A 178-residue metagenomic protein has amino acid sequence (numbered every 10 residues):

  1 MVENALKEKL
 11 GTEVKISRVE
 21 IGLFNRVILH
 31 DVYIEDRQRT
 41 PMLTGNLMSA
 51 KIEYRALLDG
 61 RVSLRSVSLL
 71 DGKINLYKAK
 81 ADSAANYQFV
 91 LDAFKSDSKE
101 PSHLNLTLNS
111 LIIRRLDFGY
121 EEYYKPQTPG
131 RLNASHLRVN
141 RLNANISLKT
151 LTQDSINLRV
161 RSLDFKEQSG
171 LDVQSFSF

Functional and structural regions predicted by a protein language model:
M1, L57, S169-F178: Short, intrinsically disordered, charge-balanced linker/junction segments flanking boundaries in proteins
M1-L10, P41: N-terminal type II signal-anchor transmembrane helix that functions as the membrane-insertion/stop-transfer segment
E8-G11, S96-S98: Short acidic/polar N-terminal linker immediately downstream of export determinants
G11-S17: A short, amphipathic edge element
S17-S83, D92-E122, L142-R161, Q174: Flexible beta-edge/linker motif
V32, P126-G130: Short, polar loop/linker segments at the starts of domains and inter-domain junctions
M42, R131-H136: Replace "Gram-negative outer membrane beta-barrel proteins" with "bacterial and organellar outer membrane beta-barrel
A84-Y87, A134-V139: Membrane-proximal, glycine/serine-rich, low-complexity loop/turn segments characteristic of large bacterial
